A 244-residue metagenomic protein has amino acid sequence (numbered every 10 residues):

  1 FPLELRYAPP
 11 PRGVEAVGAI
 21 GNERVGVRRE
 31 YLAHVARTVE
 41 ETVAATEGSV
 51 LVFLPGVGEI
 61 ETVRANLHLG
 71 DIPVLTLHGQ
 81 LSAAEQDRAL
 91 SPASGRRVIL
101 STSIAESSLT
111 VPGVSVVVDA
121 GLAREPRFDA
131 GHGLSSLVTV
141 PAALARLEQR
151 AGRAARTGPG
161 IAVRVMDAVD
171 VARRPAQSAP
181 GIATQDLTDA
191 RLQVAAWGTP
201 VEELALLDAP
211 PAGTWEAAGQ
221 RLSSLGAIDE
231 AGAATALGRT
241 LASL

Functional and structural regions predicted by a protein language model:
F1-L244: P-loop NTPase motor module signature
